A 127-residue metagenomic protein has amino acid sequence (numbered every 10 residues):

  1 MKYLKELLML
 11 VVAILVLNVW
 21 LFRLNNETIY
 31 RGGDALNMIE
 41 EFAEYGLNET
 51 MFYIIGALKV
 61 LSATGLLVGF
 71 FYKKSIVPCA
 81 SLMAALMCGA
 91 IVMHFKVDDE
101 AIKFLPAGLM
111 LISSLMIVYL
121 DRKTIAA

Functional and structural regions predicted by a protein language model:
M1-Y30, F70-A127: Extended, low-polarity transmembrane helix blocks
M9-V12, L58-A63: Core segments of transmembrane alpha-helices that mediate helix-helix packing or line hydrophobic substrate/ligand
V19-Y53: Solvent-exposed, well-ordered loop and adjacent helix/strand elements within mature globular domains that form
G46, G69-F70: Short amphipathic alpha-helical segments at helix-loop
L47-A57, P78-A80, G108: Structural signature of hydrophobic alpha-helical transmembrane segments
G65-L67: Generic transmembrane alpha-helix signature in multi-pass membrane proteins, especially transporters/channels
